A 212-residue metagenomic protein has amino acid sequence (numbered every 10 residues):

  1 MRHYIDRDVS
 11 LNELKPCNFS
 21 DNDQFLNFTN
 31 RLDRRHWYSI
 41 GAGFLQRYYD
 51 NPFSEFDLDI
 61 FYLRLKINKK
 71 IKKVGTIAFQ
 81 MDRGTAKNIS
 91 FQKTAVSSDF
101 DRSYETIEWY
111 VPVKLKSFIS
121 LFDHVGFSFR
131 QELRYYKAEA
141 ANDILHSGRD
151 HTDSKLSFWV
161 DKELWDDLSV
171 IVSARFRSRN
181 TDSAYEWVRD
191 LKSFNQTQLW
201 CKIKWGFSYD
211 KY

Functional and structural regions predicted by a protein language model:
M1-Y212: Gram-negative and organellar
